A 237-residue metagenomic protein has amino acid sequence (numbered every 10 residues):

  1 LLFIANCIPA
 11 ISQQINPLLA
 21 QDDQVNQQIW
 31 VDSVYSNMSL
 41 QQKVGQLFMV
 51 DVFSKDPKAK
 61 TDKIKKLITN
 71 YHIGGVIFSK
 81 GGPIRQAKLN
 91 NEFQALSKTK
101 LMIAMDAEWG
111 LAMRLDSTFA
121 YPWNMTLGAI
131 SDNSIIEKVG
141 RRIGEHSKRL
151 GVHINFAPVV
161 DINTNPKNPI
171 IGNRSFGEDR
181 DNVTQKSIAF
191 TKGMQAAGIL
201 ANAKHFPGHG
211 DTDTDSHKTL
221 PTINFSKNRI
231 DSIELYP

Functional and structural regions predicted by a protein language model:
L1-A20: Bacterial Sec-dependent N-terminal signal peptides
Q14-I15, L19-Q21, V25-N26, I64 (+1 more regions): Short leucine-rich amphipathic alpha-helices used at interfaces
D23-D56, K60, K65: Mature N-terminal segment immediately following signal peptide/propeptide cleavage in secreted/periplasmic
V44-G45, I73, S97-K100, A196-I199: Short coil/turn connectors at secondary-structure junctions
F53-T61, K65-V183, H205, G210-N224: Enzymes and membrane/adaptor proteins characterized by extended Gly/Ser/Thr/Asp/Glu-rich, aromatic-dotted
T184-K186, I233: Active-site glycine-rich loop that binds ribose-phosphate moieties when present
M194-A203, R229-P237: Phosphate/pyrophosphate-binding betaalpha-module
